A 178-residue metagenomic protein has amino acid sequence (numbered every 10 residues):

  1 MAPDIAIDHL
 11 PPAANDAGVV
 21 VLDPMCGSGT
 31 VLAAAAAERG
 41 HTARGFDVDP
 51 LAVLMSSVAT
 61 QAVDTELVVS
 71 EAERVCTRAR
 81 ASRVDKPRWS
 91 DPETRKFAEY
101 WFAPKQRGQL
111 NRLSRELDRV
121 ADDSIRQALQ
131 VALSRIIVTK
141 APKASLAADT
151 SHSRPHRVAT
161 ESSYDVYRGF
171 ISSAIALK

Functional and structural regions predicted by a protein language model:
M1-A17, E38-K178: Nucleic-acid modification enzymes, centered on SAM-dependent nucleic-acid methyltransferases
A17-G27: Conserved class I S-adenosyl-L-methionine
G29-A33: Glycine-rich SAM-binding Motif I of class I
